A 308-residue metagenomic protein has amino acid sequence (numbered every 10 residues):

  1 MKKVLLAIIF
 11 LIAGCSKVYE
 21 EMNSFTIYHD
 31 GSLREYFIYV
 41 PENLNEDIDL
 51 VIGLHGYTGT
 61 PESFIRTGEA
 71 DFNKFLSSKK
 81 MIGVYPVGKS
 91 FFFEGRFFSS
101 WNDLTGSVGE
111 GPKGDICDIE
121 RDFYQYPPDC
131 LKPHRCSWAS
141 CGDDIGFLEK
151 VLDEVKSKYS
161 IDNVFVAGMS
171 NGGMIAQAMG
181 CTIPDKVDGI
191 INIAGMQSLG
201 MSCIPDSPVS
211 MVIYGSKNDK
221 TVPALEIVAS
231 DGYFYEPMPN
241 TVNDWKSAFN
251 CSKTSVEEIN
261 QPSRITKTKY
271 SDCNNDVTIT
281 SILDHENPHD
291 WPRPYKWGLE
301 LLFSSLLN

Functional and structural regions predicted by a protein language model:
V4-A13: Sec-dependent N-terminal signal peptides
C15-L50, E62-F75, M81-I82, S140 (+8 more regions): A domain-start/cap signature at the N-terminus of enzymes
H29-F37, D47-F165, A178, T182: Serine-hydrolase catalytic machinery in alpha/beta-hydrolase-like enzymes
N43-L44, Y57-G59, K89-F92, N218-K220 (+2 more regions): Acidic glycine-/aspartate-rich tracts in secreted/extracellular proteins
I52-G56, A194, G215-S216, H285: The conserved beta1-alpha1 loop
D188-I265, K269-N275: The feature captures the conserved acid-bearing segment of alpha/beta-hydrolase catalytic domains
P288-P294: Catalytic histidine-centered segment of alpha/beta-hydrolase-like enzymes
